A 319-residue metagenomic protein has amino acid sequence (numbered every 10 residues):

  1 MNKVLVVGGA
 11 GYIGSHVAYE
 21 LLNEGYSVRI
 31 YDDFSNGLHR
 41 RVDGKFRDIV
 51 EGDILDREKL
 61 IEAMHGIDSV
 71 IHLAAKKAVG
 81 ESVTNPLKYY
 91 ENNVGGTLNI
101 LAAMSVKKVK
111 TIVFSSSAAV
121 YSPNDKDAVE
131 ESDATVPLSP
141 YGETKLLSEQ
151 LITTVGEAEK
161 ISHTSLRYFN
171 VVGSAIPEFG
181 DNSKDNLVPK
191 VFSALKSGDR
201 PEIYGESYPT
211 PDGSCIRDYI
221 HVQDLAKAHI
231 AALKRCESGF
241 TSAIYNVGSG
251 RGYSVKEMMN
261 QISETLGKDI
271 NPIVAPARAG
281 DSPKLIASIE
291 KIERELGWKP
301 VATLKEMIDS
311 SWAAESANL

Functional and structural regions predicted by a protein language model:
M1-R167, V171: N-terminal Rossmann-like NAD(P)+-binding domain of SDR-like oxidoreductases, especially those catalyzing
Y19, G95-L98, Q150, P189 (+3 more regions): Surface-exposed alpha-helical interface segments used for non-catalytic interactions
H39, F169-L187, S197-Y219: Short, flexible, glycine-rich and Lys/Arg-enriched loop motifs at helix boundaries that contact anionic partners
I54, A134, N170-G173, E206-Y208 (+1 more regions): Residues that form or immediately flank small-molecule/cofactor binding pockets and catalytic motifs
Y90, L138-L146, D181-P189, D218-Y219 (+1 more regions): Short-chain dehydrogenase/reductase
L147, L151, V155, K190 (+2 more regions): Hydrophobic alpha-helix immediately C-terminal to the catalytic Tyr-X-X-X-Lys motif of short-chain
L195-L319: C-terminal substrate-binding subdomain of Rossmann-fold SDR/epimerase-dehydratase oxidoreductases
